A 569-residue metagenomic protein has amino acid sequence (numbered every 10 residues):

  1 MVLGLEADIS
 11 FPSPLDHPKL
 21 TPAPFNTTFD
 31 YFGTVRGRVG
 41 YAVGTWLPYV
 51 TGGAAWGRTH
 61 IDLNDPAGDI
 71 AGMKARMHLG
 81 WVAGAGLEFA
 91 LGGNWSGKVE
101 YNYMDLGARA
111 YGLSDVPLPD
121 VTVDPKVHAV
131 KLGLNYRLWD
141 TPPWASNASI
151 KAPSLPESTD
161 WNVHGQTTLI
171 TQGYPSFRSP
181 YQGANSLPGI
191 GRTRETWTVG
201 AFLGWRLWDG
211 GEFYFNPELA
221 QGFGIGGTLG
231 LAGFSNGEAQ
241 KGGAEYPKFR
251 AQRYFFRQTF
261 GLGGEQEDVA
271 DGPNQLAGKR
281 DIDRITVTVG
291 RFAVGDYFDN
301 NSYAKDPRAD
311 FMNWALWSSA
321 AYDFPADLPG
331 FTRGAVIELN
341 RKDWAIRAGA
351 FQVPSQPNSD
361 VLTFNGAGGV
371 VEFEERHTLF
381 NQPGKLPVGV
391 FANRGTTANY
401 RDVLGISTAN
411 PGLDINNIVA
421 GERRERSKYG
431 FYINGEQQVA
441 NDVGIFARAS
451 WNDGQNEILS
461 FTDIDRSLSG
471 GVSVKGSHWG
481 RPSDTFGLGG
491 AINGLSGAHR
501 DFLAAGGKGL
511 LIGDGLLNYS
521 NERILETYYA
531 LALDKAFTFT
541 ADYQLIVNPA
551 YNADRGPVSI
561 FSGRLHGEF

Functional and structural regions predicted by a protein language model:
M1-I9, G33, P48-G52, G97-V99 (+14 more regions): Transmembrane beta-strands of outer-membrane beta-barrel proteins
M1-L3, G44-T45, L91-N94, D140-V163 (+10 more regions): Short loop/turn motifs that connect adjacent beta-strands in outer-membrane beta-barrel proteins
M1-T159, G369-V371, Q438-V443, L488 (+3 more regions): Gram-negative outer-membrane beta-barrel domains
I9-L15, V43, A54-H60, Y103-G107 (+13 more regions): Transmembrane beta-strands of outer-membrane beta-barrel pores
F11-Y31, W56-H78, L106-V130, R178 (+9 more regions): Extracellular/periplasm-exposed beta-strand and loop segments of Gram-negative cell-envelope proteins, dominated by
G33-G37, L79-A85, H128-L132, W161 (+11 more regions): Hydrophobic, lipid-facing positions within transmembrane beta-strands of outer-membrane proteins
D62-A71, A75, G230-Y246, R250 (+3 more regions): Surface-exposed coil loops of outer-membrane beta-barrel proteins
W81-L138, E374, G389-E425, F446-R448 (+3 more regions): Outer membrane beta-barrel transmembrane domains
